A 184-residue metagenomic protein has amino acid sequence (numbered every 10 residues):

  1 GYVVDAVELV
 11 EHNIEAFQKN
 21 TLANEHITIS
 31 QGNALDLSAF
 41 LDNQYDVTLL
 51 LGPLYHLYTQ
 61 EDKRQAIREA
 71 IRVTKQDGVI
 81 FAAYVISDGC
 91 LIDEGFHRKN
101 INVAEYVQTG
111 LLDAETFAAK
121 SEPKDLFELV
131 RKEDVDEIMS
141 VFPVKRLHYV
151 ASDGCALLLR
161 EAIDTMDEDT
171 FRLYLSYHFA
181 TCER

Functional and structural regions predicted by a protein language model:
G1-L37: Class I SAM-dependent methyltransferase SAM/SAH-binding core
L35-T48: A short acidic, Gly/Pro-enriched loop at the edge of an enzyme's catalytic core that lines a small-molecule cofactor
D46-E61: A short SAM/SAH-binding and catalytic strip from SAM-dependent methyltransferases
R64-V79: A short glycine-rich, Lys/Arg-flanked "PGG" loop and its adjoining helix->strand segment in the class I
V79-G110: Conserved class I S-adenosyl-L-methionine
I101-F127: C-terminal alpha-helical "lid/dimerization" subdomain adjacent to the S-adenosyl-L-methionine
K124-Y149: Short alpha-helix
H148-R184: A C-terminal cap/extension of S-adenosyl-L-methionine-dependent methyltransferases that defines the acceptor-substrate
